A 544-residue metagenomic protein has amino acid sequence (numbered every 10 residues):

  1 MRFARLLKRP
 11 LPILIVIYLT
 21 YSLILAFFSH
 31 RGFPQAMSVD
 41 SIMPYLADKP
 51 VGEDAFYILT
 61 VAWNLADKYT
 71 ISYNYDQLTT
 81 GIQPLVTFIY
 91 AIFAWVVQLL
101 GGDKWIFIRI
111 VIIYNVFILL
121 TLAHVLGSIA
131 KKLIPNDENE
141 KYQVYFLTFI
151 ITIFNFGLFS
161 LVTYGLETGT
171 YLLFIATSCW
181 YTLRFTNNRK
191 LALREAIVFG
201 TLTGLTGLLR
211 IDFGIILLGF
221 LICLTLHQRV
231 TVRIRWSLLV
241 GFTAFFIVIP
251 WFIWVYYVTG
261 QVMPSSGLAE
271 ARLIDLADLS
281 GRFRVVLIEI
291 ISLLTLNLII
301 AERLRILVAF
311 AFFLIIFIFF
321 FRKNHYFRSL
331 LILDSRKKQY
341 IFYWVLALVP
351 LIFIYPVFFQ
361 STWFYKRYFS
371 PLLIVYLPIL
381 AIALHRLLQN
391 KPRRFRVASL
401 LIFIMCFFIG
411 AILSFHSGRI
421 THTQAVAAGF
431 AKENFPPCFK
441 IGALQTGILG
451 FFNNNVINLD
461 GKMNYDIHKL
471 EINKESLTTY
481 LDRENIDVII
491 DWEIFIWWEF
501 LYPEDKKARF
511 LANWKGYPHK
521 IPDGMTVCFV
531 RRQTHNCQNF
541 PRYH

Functional and structural regions predicted by a protein language model:
M1-H544: Membrane-proximal envelope and lipid/glycan-remodeling enzymes
